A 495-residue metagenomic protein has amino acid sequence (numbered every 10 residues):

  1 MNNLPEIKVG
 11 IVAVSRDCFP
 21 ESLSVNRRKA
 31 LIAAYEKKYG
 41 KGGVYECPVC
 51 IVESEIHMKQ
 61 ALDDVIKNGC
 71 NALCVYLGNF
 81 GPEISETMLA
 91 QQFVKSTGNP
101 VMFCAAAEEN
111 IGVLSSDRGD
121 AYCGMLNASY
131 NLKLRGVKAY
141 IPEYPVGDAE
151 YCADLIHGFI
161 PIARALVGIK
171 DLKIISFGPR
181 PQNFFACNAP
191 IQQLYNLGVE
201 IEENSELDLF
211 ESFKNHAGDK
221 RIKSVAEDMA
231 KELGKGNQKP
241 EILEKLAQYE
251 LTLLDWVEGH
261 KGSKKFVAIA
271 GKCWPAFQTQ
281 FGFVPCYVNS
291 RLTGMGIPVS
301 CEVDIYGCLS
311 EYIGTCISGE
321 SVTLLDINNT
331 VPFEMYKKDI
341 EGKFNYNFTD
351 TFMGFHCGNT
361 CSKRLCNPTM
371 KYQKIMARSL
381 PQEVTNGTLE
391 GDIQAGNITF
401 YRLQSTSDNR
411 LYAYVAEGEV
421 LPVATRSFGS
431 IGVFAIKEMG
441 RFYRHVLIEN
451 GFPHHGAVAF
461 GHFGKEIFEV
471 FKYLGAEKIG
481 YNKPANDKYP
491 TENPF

Functional and structural regions predicted by a protein language model:
N2, I7-V9, A105, E109-K235: Cap/lid and interdomain-hinge subdomains that line or gate substrate/regulatory clefts in soluble alpha/beta enzymes
I32-I51, K138-Y144, V199-S205: Short beta-strand elements in bilobed, periplasmic/extracellular small-molecule ligand-binding domains
H57-C70, L89-Q92, T252-G262: Short, well-structured alpha-helical segments in soluble
C70-F80, M102-C104, F266-G271: Periplasmic-binding protein-like
M88-D120, L126-N131, S290-V303: Short, acidic/small-residue loops that bind anionic groups at enzyme active sites
V225-I317: Long, internal scaffold/assembly segments composed of regular secondary structure
T293-F428: C-terminal catalytic subdomain
Q373-F495: Extended hydrophobic packing segments that form well-structured cores
